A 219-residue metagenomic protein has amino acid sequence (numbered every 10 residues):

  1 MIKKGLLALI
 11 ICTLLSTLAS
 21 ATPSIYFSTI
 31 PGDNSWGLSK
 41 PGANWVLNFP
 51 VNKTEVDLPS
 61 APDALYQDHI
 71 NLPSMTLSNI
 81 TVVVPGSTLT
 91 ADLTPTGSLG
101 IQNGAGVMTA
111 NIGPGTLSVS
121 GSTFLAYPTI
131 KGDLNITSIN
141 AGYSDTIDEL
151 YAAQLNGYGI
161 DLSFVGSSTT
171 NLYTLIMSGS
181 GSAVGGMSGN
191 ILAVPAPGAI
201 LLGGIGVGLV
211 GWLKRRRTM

Functional and structural regions predicted by a protein language model:
M1-I2, M219: N-terminal secretory signal peptides that target proteins for export/translocation
I2-S24, G179-V207: Short, threonine-centered small-residue motifs that mark membrane-proximal processing/anchoring sites and TM-junction
A21-T94, T169-A193: N-terminal segment immediately downstream of the Sec signal-peptide cleavage site in secreted/extracellular proteins
I25, L47, M75-V82, L99-I101 (+3 more regions): Hydrophobic beta-strand residues in large extracellular and virion-surface proteins
G97, G104-T169: Acidic, glycine-rich flexible loop segments
G97, G204-G211: Glycine-centered flexibility sites
G211-M219: C-terminal membrane-anchoring or membrane-association module
